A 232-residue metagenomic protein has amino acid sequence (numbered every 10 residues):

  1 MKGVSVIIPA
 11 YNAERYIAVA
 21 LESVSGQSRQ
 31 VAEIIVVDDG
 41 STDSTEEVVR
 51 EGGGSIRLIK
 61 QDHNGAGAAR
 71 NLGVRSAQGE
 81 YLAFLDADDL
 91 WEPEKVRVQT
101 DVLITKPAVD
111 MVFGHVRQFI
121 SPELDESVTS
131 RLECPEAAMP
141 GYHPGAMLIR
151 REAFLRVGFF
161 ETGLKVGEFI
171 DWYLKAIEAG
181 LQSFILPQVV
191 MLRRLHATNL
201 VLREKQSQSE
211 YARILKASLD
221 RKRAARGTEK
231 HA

Functional and structural regions predicted by a protein language model:
M1-Q206, R226: Nucleotide-sugar donor-binding/catalytic module of glycosyltransferases that assemble extracellular/cell-envelope
Q208-S209, R213: DNA-recognition element of transcription regulators
K216-A232: Membrane-proximal basic amphipathic "stem/tether" segments
